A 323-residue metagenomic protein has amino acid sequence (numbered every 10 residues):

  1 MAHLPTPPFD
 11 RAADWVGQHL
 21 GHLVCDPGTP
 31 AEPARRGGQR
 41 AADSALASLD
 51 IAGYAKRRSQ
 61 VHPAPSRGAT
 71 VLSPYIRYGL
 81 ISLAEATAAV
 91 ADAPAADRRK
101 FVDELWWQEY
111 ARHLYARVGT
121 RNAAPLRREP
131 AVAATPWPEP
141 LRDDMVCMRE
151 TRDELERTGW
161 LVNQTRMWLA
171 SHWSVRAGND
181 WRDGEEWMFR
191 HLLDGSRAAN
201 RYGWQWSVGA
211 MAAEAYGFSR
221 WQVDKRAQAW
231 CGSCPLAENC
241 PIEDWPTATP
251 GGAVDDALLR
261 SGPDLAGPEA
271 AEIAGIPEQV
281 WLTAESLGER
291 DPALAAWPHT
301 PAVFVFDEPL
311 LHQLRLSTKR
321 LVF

Functional and structural regions predicted by a protein language model:
M1-N163, S171-F323: C-terminal catalytic domain of photolyase/cryptochrome flavoproteins, centering on the FAD-binding pocket
W168: Short, conserved phosphate-binding/catalytic loop or strand-edge motifs used in phosphoryl-/nucleotidyl-transfer
